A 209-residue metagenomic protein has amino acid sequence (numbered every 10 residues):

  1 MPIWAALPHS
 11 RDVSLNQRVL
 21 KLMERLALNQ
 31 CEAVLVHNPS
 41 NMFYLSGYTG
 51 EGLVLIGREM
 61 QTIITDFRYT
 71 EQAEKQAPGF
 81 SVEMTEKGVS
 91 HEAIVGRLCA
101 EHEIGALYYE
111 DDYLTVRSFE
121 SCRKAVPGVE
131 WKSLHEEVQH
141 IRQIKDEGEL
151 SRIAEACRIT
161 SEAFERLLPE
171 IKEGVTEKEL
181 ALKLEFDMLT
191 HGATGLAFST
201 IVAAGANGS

Functional and structural regions predicted by a protein language model:
P2-A6, S14, V19, E59 (+1 more regions): Flexible, acidic/His-enriched mid-domain "rim/lid" segments that flank
P2-R97, R158-I159: N-terminal accessory/capping or targeting/presequence segment of soluble
N38-P39, D66-F67, D111-D112, L134-E136 (+1 more regions): Fold-independent oxyanion-binding glycine-rich loops and adjacent beta-strand/coil segments at enzyme active sites
M42-Y44, T115, S209: Short, active-site-adjacent cap segments at secondary-structure transitions
Y44-G50, H140-D146, E173, T200-A204: Generic structural "secondary-structure junction" signal
V54-I56, K75-Q76, E83, C122 (+3 more regions): Alpha-helix boundary/interfacial micro-motifs
G195-S209: Acidic, glycine-rich loop-and-beta core segments that form the ion-binding/anion-interacting portion of active sites
